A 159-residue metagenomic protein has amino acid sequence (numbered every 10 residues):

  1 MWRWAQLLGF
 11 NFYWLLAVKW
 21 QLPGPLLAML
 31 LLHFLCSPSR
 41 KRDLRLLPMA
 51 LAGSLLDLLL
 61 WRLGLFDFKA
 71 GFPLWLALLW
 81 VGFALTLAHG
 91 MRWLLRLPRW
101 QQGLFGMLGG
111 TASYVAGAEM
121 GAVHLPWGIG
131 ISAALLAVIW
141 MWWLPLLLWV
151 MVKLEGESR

Functional and structural regions predicted by a protein language model:
M1-R159: Aromatic-rich, lipid-facing transmembrane alpha helices and their immediate juxtamembrane interface loops in integral
